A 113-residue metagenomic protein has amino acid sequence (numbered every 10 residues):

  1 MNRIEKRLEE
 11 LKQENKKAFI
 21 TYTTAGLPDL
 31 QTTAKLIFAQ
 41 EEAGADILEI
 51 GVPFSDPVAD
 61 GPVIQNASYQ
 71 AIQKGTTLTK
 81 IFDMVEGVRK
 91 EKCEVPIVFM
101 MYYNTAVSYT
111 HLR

Functional and structural regions predicted by a protein language model:
M1-I20, V85: N-terminal amphipathic alpha-helix/helix-capping segment at the start of soluble metabolic enzymes
N2-E5, P57-G61, L78-D83: Active-site-adjacent beta->alpha loops and helix N-cap segments on the catalytic face of soluble alpha/beta enzymes
F19-T23, L48-I50, I97-M101: Hydrophobic faces of well-ordered beta-strands that scaffold small-molecule active sites in alpha/beta enzyme cores
L27-D29, Y103-S108: Short, small-residue-enriched loops and turns at beta-alpha junctions that line or gate enzyme active sites
E49-T76: Glycine-rich, proline-tolerant flexible connector loops at the mouths of alpha/beta enzymes
T110-R113: Conserved small/polar residues in nucleotide/adenosyl-binding loops
